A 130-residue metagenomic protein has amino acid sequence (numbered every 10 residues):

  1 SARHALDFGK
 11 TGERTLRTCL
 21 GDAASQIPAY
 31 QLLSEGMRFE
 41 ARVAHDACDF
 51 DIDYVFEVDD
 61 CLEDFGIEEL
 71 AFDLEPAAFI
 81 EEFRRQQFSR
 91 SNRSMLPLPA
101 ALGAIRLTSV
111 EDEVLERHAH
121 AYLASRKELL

Functional and structural regions predicted by a protein language model:
S1-A77: Active-site segments that bind and position negatively charged phosphate/pyrophosphate groups
I52-L130: C-terminal charged capping/lid subdomain of soluble metabolic enzymes
